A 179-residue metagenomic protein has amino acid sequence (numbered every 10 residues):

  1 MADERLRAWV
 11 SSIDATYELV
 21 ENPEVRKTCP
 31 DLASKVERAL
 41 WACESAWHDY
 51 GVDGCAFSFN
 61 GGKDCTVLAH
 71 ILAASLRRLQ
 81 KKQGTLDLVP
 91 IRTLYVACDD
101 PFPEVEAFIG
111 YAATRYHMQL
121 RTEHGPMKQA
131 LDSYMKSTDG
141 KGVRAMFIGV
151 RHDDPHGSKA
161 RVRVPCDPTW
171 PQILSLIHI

Functional and structural regions predicted by a protein language model:
A2-I177: ATP-dependent adenylation/nucleotidyltransferase module used to activate substrates
